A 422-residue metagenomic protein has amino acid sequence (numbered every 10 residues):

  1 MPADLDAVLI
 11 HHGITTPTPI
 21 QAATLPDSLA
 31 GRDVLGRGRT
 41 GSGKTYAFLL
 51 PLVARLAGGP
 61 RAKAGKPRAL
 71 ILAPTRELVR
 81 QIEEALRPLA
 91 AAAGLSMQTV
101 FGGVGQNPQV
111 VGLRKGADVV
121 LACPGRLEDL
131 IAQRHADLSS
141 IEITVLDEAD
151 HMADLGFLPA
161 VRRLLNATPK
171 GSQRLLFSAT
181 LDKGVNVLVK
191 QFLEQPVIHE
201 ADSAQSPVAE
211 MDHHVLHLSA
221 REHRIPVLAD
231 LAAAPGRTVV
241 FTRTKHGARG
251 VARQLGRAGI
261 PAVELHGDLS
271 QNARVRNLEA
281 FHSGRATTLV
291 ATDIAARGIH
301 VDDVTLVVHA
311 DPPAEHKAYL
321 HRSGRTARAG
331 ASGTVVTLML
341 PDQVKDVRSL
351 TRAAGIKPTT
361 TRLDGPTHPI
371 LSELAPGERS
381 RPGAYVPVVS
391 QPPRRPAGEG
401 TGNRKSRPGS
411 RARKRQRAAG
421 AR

Functional and structural regions predicted by a protein language model:
M1-R37: Conserved pre-motif I regulatory segment
L5-A7, I14, A62-A132, S140-I143 (+1 more regions): Conserved nucleic-acid-binding Ia/Ib motif block in the N-terminal RecA-like helicase ATPase lobe
L25-V34, Y46-K63, R87-P88: Walker A/P-loop NTP-binding motif
L70, L89, Q98, Q109 (+2 more regions): Interdomain coupling/hinge region of P-loop NTPase helicase/AAA+ cores
G116-L130, E279-A295: Conserved two-lobed SF2 helicase motor
P124, E148, T292, D303 (+1 more regions): Walker B catalytic acidic pair
G236, R253, R257, S283 (+3 more regions): Arginine-glycine-biased low-complexity disordered regions
A291-V307, R322-G330: SF2 helicase motor core recognition
